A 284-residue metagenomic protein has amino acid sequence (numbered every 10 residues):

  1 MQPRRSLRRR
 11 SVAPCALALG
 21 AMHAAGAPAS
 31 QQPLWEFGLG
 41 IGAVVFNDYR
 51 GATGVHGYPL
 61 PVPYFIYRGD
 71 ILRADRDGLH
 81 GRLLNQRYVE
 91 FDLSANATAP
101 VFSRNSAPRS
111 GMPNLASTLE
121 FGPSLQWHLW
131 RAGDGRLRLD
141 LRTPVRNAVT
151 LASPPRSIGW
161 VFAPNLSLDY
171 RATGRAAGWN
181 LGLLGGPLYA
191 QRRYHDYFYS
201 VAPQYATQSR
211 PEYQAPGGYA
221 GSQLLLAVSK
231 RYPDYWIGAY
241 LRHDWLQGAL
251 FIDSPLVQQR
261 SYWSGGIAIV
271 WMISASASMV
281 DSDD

Functional and structural regions predicted by a protein language model:
A27-W35, R50-G51, D70-V89, W130-L139 (+4 more regions): Short loop/turn motifs that connect adjacent beta-strands in outer-membrane beta-barrel proteins
S30-R76, H80-R82, L93-A95, V101-S103 (+2 more regions): Outer-membrane beta-barrel initiation region
W35, V55-P61, R87, L115-F121 (+5 more regions): Residues that define the transmembrane beta-barrel architecture of outer-membrane proteins
I41-V45, P63-Y67, G78-L83, F121-W127 (+6 more regions): Residues on the lipid-exposed face of transmembrane beta-strands in outer-membrane beta-barrel proteins
V44-R50, T98-R104, H128-A132, R146-S153 (+4 more regions): Sequence/structural signature of outer-membrane beta-barrel proteins
R50-V55, R104-R109, A152-I158, R193-A202 (+2 more regions): Outer-membrane beta-barrel translocator domains and adjoining extracellular loop/strand segments of Gram-negative
S153-W236, D244-A249: Outer-membrane beta-barrel transmembrane domain signature
L224-D284: Predominantly the C-terminal beta-signal and adjacent terminal strand-loop region of outer-membrane beta-barrel
